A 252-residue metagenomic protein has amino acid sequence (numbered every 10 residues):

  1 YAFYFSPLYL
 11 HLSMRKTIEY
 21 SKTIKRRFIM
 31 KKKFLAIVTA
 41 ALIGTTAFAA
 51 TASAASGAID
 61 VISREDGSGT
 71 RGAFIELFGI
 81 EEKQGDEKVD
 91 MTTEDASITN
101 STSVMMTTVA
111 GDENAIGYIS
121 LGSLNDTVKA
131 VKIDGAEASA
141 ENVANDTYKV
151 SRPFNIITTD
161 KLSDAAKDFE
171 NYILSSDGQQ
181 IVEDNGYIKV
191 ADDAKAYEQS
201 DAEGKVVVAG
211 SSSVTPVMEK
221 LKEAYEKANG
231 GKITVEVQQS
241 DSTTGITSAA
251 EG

Functional and structural regions predicted by a protein language model:
Y1-I29: Short, Lys/Arg-enriched N-terminal segments with co-localized hydrophobic residues within the first ~10-30 amino acids
I18, I29, F34-A36, G67 (+1 more regions): Sequence-pattern detector for short linear motifs and compositional/periodic biases rather than a specific fold
K32-I43, A54: Sec-dependent N-terminal signal peptides
T39, A49, S53-E251: Exported/periplasmic ABC-transporter solute-binding proteins
